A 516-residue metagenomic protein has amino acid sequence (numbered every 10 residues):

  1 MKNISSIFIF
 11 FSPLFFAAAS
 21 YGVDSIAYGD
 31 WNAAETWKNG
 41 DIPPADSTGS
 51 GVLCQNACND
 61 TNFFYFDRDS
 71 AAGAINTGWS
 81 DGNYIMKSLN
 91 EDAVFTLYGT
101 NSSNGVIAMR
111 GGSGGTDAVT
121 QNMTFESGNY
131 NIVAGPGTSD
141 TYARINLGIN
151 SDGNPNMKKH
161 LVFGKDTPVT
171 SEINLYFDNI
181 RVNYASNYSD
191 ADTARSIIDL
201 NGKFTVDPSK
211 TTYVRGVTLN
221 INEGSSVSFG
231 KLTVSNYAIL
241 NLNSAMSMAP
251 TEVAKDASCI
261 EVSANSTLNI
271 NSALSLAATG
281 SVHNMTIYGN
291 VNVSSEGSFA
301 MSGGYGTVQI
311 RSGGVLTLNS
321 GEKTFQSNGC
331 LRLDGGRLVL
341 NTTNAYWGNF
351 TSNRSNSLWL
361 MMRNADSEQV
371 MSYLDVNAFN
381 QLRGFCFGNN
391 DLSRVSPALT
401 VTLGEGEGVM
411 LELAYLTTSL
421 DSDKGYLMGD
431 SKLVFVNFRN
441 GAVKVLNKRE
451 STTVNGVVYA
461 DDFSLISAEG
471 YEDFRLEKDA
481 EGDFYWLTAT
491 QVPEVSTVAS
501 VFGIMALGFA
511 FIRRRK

Functional and structural regions predicted by a protein language model:
M1-F8, S496-T497: Bacterial N-terminal signal peptides that target proteins for export
F8-F15: Bacterial N-terminal signal peptides
A18-C54, M362-N364, V370, N377 (+2 more regions): Extracellular/surface-exposed low-complexity segments
G49-G51, D60-F64, G73, G82-Y84 (+39 more regions): The right-handed parallel beta-helix/beta-solenoid scaffold, focusing on the short coil/turn and N-cap positions
E494-F511: A short, hydrophobic C-terminal helix/tail in secreted or cell-surface proteins
R513-K516: Short, charged juxtamembrane terminal tails flanking transmembrane helices
